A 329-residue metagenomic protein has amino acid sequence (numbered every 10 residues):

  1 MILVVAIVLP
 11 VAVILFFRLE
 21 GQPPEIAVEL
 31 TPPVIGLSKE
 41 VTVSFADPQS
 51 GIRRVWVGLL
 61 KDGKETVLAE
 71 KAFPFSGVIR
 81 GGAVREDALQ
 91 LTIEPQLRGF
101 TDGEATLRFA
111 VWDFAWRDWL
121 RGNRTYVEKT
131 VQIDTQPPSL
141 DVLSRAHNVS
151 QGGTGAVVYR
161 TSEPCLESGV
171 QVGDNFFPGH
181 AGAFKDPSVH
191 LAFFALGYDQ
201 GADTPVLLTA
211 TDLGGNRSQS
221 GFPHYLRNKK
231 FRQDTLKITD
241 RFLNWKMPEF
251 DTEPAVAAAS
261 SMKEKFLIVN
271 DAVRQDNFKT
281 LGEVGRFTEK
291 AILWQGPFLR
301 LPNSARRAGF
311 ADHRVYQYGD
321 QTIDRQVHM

Functional and structural regions predicted by a protein language model:
M1-S188, F193-G201, V206-R232: Surface-exposed loop/turn and intrinsically disordered segments
E86, N216-G319, I323: Polar/charged, compositionally biased leader and regulatory segments
D324-M329: C-terminal soluble interaction/assembly domains
